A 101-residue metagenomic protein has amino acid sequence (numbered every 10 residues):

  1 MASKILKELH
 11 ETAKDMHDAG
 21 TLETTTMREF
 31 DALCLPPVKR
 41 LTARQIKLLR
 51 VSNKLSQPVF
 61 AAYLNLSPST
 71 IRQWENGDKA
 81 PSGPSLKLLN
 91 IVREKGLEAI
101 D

Functional and structural regions predicted by a protein language model:
M1-K39: N-terminal flexible/basic segments that precede or flank functional cores
A32-S52: A short, Lys/Arg-rich alpha-helix, primarily the initiator
I46, Q57, P68: Helix-turn-helix DNA-binding elements, focusing on the entry/boundary residues of the two helices that contact DNA
L49, P58-L64: Short alpha-helical "recognition helix" segments of helix-turn-helix
F60-A61, I71-W74: Conserved hydrophobic/aromatic packing and binding residues within compact polymer-binding modules
N65, N76: Residue-level detection of the helix-turn-helix DNA-binding "recognition helix"
G83-D101: DNA major-groove recognition helix of helix-turn-helix/homeodomain DNA-binding modules
